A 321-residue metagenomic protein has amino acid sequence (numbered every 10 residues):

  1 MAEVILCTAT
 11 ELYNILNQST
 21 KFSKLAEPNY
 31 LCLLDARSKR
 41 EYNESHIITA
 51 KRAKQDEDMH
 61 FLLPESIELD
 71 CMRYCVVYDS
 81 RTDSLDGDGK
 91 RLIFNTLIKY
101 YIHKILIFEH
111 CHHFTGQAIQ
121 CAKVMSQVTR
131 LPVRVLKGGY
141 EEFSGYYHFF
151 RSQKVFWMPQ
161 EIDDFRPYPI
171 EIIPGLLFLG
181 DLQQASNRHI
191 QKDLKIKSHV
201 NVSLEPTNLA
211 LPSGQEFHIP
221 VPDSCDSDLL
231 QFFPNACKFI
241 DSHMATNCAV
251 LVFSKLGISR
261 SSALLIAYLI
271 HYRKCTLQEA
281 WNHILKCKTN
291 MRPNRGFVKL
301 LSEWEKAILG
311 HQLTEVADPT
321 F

Functional and structural regions predicted by a protein language model:
M1-A2, P159, F321: Long, low-complexity intrinsically disordered regulatory regions in eukaryotic signaling/cytoskeletal proteins
M1-L33, S38-E41: N-terminal alpha-helical scaffolding segments that mark the starts of alpha-solenoid/helical-repeat architectures
S19-T20, E65, K104, T320: Generic low-complexity segments that are intrinsically disordered, proline-rich and/or Lys/Arg-biased
L25-V252, L256, L264-Q312: Cysteine-based protein phosphatase catalytic domain of the PTP/DSP
Q312-F321: Extreme C-terminal disordered tails of eukaryotic proteins encode short linear targeting/docking signals used
